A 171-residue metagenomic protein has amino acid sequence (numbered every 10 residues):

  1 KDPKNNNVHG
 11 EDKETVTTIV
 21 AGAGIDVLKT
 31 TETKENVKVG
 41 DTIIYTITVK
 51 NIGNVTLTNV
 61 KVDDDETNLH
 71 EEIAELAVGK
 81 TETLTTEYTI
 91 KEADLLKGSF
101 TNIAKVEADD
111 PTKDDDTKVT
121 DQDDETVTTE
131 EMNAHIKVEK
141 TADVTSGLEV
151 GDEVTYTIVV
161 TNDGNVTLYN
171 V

Functional and structural regions predicted by a protein language model:
K1-V171: Exported/extracytosolic protein signature
